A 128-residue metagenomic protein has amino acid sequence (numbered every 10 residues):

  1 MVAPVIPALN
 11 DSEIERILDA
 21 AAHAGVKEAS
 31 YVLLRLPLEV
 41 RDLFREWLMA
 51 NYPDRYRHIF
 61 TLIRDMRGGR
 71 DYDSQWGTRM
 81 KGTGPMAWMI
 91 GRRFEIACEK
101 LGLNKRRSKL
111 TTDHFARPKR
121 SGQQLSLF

Functional and structural regions predicted by a protein language model:
V2-P4, L33: A cross-domain feature marking catalytic cores of carbohydrate-active enzymes and several ubiquitous metabolic/repair
P4-V5, K81: Short, contiguous strand/loop micro-motifs
I6-D11: Acidic-and-aromatic substrate-binding clefts and catalytic sites of carbohydrate-active enzymes
S12-F128: Auxiliary Fe-S-binding modules of radical SAM enzymes
